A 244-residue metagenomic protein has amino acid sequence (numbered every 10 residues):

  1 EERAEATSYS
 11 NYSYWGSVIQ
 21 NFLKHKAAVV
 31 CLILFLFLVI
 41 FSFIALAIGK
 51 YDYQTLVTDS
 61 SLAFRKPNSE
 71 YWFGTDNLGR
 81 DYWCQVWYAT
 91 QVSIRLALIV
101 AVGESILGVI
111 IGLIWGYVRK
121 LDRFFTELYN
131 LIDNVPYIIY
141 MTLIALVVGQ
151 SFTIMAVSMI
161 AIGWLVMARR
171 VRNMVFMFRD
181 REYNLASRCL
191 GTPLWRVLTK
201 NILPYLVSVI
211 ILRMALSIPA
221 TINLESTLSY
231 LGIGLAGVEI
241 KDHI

Functional and structural regions predicted by a protein language model:
E1-G116, K120, N134, E239-I244: Gly/Trp-centered helix-boundary motif
L38, L113, T142-L146, M155 (+4 more regions): Transmembrane alpha-helix boundary and packing residues in multipass membrane permease domains and related
L46, K50-Q54, L113-L121, G149-Q150 (+5 more regions): Transmembrane helix-loop junctions in multipass membrane proteins, especially transporters and channels
W72, D76, Y82, G103 (+3 more regions): Generic hydrophobic transmembrane alpha-helix motif, especially the helices
T75-R80, V118, A186-R196, K200-Y205: Short helix-to-coil transition segments within interhelical loops that connect adjacent transmembrane helices
Q91-L107, W195-L228: Transmembrane alpha-helices
L146-V147, V175, N223-I244: Glycine-rich helix-loop "coupling/hinge" segments at transmembrane-helix boundaries in multipass transporters
R172-R188, L194: Membrane-helix/interface signature in polytopic inner-membrane proteins
